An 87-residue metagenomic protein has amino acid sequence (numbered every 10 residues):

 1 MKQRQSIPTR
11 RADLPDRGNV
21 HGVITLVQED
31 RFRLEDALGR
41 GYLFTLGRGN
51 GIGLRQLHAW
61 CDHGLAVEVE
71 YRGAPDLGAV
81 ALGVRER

Functional and structural regions predicted by a protein language model:
M1, L43-L57: An anionic, turn-rich surface loop/hairpin at beta-sheet edges that serves as a generic interaction/coordination patch
M1-D16: OB/S1-fold single-stranded nucleic-acid-binding modules and their adjacent gly/ser/pro-rich low-complexity linkers
A12-D30: Structural detector for short beta-strands of small beta-barrel domains
D16-V20, R40, N50-I52: Charged, amphipathic alpha-helical segments
H21, R33, A66-E70: Beta-strand secondary-structure signal
E29-G49: OB-fold (S1/OB) nucleic-acid-binding surfaces
I52-E68: Short nucleic-acid-contacting surface segments enriched for D/E, G, S/T with interspersed K/R
R72-R87: OB-fold/S1-family single-stranded nucleic acid-binding modules
